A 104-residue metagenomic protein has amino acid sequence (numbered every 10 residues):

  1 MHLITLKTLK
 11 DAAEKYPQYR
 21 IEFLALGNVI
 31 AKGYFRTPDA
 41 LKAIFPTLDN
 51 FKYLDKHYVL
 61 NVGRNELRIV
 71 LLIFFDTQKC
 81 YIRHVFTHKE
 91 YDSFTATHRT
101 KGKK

Functional and structural regions predicted by a protein language model:
M1-E66, F75-K79, H88-K104: Basic, Lys/Arg-enriched alpha-helical interface segments
